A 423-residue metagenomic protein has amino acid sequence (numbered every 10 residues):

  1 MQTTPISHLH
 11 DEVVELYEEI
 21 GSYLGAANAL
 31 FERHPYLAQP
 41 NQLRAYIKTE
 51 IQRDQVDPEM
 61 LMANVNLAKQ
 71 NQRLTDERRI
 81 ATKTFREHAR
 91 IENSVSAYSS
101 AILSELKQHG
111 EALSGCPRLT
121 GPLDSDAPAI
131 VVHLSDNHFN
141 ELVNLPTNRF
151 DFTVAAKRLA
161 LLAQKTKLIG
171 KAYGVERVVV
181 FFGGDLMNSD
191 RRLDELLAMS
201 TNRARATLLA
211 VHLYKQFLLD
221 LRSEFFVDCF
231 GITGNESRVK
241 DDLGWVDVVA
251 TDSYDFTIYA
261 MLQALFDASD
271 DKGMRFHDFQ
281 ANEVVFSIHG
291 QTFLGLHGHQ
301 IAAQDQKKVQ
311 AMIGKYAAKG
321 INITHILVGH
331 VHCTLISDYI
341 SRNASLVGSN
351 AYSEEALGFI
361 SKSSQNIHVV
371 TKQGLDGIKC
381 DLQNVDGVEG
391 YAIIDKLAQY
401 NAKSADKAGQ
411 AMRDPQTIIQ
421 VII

Functional and structural regions predicted by a protein language model:
Q2-G21: Short, amphipathic alpha-helical "recognition" segments used to contact nucleic acids or chromatin
L16-E32: Short, charged amphipathic recognition helices of the HTH superfamily and cognate SANT/SANTA-like modules
N28-A172, H368, D381-N384, Y391-A398 (+1 more regions): Basic, amphipathic N-terminal segments that precede the first structured/catalytic domain
P117-I130, L134, D151-L262: Core catalytic region of metal-dependent phosphoesterases/phosphodiesterases, especially metallo-beta-lactamase-like
P122-V131, V285-L294, D338: Beta-strand-turn-beta hairpins that frame and shape the catalytic cleft of phosphate-ester-processing enzymes
F139, N188, C333: Short active-site segment of divalent metal-dependent hydrolases/proteases that encodes the spacing between
R238, V248-Q280, H289-L294, H299-L397: Conserved beta-sheet core of the metallophosphoesterase superfamily
D395-I423: Long, compositionally biased intrinsically disordered regions
